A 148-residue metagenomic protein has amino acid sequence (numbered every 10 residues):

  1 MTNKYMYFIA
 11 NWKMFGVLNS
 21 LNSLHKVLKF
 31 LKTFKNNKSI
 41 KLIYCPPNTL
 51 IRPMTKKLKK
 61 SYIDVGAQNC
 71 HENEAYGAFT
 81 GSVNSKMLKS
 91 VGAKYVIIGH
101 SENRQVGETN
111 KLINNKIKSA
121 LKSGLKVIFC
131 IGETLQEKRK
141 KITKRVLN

Functional and structural regions predicted by a protein language model:
M1-N148: Active-site loop-to-helix "anion-binding N-cap" substructures in soluble metabolic enzymes
